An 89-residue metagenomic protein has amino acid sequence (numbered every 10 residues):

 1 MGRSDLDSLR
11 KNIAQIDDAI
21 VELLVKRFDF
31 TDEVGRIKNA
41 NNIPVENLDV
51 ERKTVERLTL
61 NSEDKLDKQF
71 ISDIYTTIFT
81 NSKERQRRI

Functional and structural regions predicted by a protein language model:
M1-I89: Domain-level signature for soluble enzymes in the chorismate/prephenate branch of the shikimate pathway
